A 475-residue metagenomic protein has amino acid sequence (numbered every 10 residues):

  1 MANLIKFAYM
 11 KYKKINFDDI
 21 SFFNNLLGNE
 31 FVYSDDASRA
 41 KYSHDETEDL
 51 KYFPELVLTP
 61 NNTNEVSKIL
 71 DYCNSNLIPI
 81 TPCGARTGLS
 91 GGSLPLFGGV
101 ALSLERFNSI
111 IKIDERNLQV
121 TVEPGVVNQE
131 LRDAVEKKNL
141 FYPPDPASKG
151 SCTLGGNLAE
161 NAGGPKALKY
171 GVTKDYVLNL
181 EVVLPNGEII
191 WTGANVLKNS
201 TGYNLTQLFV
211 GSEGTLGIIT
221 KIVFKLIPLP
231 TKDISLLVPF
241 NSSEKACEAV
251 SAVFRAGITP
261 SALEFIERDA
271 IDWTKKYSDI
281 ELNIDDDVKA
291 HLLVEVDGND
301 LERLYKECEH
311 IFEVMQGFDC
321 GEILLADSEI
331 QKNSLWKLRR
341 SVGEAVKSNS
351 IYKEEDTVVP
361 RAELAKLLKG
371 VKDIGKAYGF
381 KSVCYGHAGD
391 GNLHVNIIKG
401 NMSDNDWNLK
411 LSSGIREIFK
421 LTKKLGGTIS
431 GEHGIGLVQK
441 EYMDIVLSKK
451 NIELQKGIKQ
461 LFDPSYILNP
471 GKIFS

Functional and structural regions predicted by a protein language model:
A2-D71, G88-L118, A270-E281, E329-D356 (+1 more regions): N-terminal flexible segment immediately upstream of the FAD-binding catalytic core in FAD-dependent oxidoreductases
G28-N29, K423-I435, P464-L468: Alpha-helix capping/hinge segments and adjacent helical runs
Y33-Y42, P228, L237-S242, C247-G414 (+2 more regions): C-terminal substrate-recognition/cap domain of FAD-linked oxidoreductases
S109-I266, L468-N469: FAD-binding subdomain of flavoenzyme oxidoreductases
E188, K440-S475: Activity-critical C-terminal alpha-helical subdomain
